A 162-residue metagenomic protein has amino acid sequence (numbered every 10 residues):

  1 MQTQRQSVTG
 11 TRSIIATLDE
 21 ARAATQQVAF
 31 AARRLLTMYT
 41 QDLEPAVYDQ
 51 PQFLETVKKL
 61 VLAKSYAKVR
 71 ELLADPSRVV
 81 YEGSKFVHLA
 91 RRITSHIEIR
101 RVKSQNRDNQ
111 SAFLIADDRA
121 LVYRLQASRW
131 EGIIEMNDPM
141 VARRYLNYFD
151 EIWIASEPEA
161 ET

Functional and structural regions predicted by a protein language model:
M1-P45: Interdomain hinge/linker segments and adjacent boundary elements that couple functional modules
Q2-Q4, I15, Q126-T162: Signature of lipid phosphatidyltransferase scaffolds
D19-R22, Q26, Q50, L54 (+1 more regions): Short, well-ordered alpha-helical scaffold segments within catalytic/effector domains
A21, K59-L60, K68-V69, R143 (+1 more regions): Terminal leader/tail segments of proteins
V28-I93: Primarily the HKD phosphodiesterase
L36, E98-A142: HKD (HxKxxxxD) catalytic microenvironment of the phospholipase D
T40, K68, L73, R101 (+2 more regions): Long, hydrophobic, amphipathic alpha-helical segments used as structural scaffolds
